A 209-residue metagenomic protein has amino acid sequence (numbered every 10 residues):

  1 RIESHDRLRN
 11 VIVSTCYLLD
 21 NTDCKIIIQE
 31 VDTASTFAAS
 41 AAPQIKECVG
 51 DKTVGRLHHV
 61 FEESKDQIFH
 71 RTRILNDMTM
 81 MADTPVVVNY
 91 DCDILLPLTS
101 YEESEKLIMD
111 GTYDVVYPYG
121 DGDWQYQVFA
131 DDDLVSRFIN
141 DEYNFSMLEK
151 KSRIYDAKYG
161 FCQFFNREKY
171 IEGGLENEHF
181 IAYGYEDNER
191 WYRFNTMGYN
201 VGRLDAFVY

Functional and structural regions predicted by a protein language model:
S4-D20: Short, well-formed alpha-helical segments that are part of the catalytic scaffolds of diverse glycosyltransferases
C16-E63: Acidic donor-binding segment of Leloir-type glycosyltransferases
K65-M81: Glycine-rich, basic loop-to-helix element that forms the pyrophosphate-binding segment of sugar-nucleotide handling
T79, P97-E178: Conserved catalytic core of nucleotide-sugar-dependent glycosyltransferases
P85-L95: Short beta-strand-to-loop acidic/aromatic patch adjacent to the donor-nucleotide binding site
A182-E189: Acidic donor-binding loop at a coil-to-helix junction in glycosyltransferase catalytic cores that engages
F194-N195: Hydrophobic residues within well-ordered alpha-helices
V201-V208: Catalytic beta-strand/loop signature of glycosyltransferases that borders the donor
